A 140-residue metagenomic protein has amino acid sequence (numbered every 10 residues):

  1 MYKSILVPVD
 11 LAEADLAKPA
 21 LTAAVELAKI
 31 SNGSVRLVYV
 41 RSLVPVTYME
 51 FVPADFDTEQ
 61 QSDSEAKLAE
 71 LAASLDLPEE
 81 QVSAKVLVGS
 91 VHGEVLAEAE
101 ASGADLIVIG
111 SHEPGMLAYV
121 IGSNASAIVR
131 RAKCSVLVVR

Functional and structural regions predicted by a protein language model:
K3-F51: Small/aliphatic-rich secondary-structure junction motif
V9, Y39, G110-H112, R140: Short secondary-structure boundary segments
R36-V38, S83-L87, L137: General small-molecule cofactor/ligand-binding pocket signal
P53-F56, A101-S102, A125-A127: Short, hinge-like loop/turn segments at secondary-structure boundaries
A54-A66: A short acidic, glycine-rich active-site loop that binds or catalyzes chemistry on phosphate/adenosine moieties
A73-I107, P114: Structural beta-alpha unit
L106-R130: Glycine-rich, Arg-bearing micro-motifs that act as flexible, cationic patches
